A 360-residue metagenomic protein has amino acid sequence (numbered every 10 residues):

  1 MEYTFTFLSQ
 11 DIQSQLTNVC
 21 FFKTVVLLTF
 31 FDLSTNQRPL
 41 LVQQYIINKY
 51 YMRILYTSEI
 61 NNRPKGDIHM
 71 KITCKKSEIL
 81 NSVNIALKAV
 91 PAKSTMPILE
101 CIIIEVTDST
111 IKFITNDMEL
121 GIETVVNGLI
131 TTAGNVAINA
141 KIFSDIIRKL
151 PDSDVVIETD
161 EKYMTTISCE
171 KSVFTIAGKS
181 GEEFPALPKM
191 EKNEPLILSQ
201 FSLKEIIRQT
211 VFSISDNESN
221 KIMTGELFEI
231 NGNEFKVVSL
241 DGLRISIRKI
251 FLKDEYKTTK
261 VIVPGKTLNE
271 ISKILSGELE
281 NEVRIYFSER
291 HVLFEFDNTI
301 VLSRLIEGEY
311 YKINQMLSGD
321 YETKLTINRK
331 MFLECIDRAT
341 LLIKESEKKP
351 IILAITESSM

Functional and structural regions predicted by a protein language model:
C20, V26, T35-M360: Structural preference for solvent-exposed beta-strand-turn elements and adjacent flexible terminal/loop segments within
